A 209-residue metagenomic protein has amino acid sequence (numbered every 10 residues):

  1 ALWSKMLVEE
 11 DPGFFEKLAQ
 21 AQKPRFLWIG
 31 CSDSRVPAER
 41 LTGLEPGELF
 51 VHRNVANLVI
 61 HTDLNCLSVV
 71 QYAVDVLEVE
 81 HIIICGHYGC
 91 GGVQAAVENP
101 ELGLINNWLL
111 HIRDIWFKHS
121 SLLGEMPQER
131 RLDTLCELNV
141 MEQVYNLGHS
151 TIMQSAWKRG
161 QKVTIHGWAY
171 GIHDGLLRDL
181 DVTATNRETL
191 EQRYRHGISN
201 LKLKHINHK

Functional and structural regions predicted by a protein language model:
A1-P24, A56-E80, G91-K209: Divalent-metal-activated hydrolytic enzyme cores
L7-E48: N-terminal short beta-loop-beta anion/metal-coordinating cradle
G30, R53, D181: Pocket-edge structural micro-motifs
C31-R35, V55-N57, H87: Short glycine-enriched loops at secondary-structure junctions
P46-N57: Glycine/charged-rich beta-loop-alpha catalytic/anionic-binding loops adjacent to active sites
I84: Conserved functional hotspot residues or short segments at active or partner-binding sites across diverse domains
